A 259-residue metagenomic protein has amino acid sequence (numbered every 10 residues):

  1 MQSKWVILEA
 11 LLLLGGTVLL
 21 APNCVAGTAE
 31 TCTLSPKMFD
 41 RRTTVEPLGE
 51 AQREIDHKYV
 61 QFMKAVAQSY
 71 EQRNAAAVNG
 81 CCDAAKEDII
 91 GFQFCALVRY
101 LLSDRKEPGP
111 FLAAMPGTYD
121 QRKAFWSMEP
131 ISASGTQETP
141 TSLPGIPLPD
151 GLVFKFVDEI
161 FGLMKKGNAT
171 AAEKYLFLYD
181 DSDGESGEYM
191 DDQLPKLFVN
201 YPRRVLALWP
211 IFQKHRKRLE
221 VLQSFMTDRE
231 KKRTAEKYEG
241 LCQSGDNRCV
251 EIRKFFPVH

Functional and structural regions predicted by a protein language model:
M1-A10: Bacterial N-terminal signal peptides that target proteins for export
E9-V18: Bacterial N-terminal signal peptides
A26-A29: Boundary at the C-terminal end of the N-terminal hydrophobic targeting segment
T31-H259: Non-catalytic all-alpha helical scaffold/repeat segments
